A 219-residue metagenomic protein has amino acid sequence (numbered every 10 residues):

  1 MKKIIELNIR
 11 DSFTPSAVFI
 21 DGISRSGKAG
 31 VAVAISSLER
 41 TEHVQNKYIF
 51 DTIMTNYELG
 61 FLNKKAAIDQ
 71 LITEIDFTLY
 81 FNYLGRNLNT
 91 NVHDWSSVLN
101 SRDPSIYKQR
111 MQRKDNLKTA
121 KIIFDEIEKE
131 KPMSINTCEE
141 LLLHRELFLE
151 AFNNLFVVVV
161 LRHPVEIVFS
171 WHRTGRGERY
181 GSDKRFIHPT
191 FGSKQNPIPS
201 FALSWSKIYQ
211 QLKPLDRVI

Functional and structural regions predicted by a protein language model:
M1-S12, K114-I123, E139-L143, F169-I219: PAPS-dependent sulfotransferase catalytic domain
T14-A17: Pre-Walker A (Motif I) flank of P-loop NTPase domains
I20: Hydrophobic anchor at the beta1->P-loop junction of P-loop NTPases
S24-R25: Walker A (P-loop) phosphate-binding loop of P-loop NTPases
K28-T41: A conserved segment at the C-terminal end of the G1
G30, H144-A151: A short acidic, amphipathic alpha-helical/loop segment
N46-I135: PAPS-dependent sulfation machinery
T137-E140, A151-T174: Conserved phosphate-donor/acceptor-positioning beta-strand/loop module used by diverse small-molecule
